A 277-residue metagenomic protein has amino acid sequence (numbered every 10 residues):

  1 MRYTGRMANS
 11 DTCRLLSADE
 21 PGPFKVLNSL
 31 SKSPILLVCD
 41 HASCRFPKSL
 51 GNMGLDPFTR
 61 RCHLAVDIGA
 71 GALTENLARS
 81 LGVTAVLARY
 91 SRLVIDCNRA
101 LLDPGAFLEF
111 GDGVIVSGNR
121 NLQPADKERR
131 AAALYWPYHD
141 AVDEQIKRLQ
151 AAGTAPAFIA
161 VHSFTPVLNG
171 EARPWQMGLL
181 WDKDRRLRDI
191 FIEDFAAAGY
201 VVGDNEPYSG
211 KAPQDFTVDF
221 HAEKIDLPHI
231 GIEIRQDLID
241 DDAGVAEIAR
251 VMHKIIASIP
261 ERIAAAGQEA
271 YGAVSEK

Functional and structural regions predicted by a protein language model:
R2-F158, S163-K277: N-terminal catalytic or cofactor-binding beta/alpha core of small enzyme domains
